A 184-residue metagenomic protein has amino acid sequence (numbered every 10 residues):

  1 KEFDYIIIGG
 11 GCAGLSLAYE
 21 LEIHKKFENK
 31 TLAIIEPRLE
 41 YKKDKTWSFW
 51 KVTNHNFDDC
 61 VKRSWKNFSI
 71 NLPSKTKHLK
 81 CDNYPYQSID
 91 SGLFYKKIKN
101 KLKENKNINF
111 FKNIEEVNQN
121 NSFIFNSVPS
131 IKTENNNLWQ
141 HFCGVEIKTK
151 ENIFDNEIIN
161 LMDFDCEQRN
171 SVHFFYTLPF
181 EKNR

Functional and structural regions predicted by a protein language model:
K1-A13, A33-I35: Beta1/beta-strand and adjacent pyrophosphate-binding region of the FAD-binding site in flavoprotein oxidoreductases
K1-Y5, H24-K30, E115-V117: Extreme N-terminal leader/targeting segments of oxidoreductases
E2, N29, W65-N67, N156 (+1 more regions): A structure-centric signal for secondary-structure junctions around beta-strands
G10, E20, H24, K101-R184: Predominantly flavin-linked oxidoreductase catalytic cores and closely associated redox partners
S16, E20-K75, G92-L93, C143 (+1 more regions): N-terminal FAD cofactor-binding segment of flavoenzymes
I35-P37, P73, K80-D82, F111-N113 (+1 more regions): Conserved beta-strand termini and adjacent loop/short-helix elements that scaffold enzyme active sites in alpha/beta
K75-L79, N183-R184: A short, surface-exposed helix-loop junction/capping segment
H78-N100, S127-V128: Short beta-strand to alpha-helix junction loop
